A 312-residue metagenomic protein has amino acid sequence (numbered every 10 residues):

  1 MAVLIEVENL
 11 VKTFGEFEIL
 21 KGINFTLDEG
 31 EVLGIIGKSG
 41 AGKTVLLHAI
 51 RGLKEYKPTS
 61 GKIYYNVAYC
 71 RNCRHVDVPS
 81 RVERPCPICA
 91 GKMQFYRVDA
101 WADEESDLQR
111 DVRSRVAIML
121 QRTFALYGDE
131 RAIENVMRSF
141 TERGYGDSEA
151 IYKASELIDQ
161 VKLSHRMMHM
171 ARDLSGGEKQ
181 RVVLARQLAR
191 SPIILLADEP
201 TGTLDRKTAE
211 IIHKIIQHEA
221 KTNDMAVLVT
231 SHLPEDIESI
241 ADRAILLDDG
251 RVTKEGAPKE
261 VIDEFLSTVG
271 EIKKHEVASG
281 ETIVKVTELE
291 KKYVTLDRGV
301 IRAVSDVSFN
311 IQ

Functional and structural regions predicted by a protein language model:
R51: Helix-to-loop junction immediately C-terminal to a conserved catalytic motif
R71-P85, F95-A117: ABC ATPase NBD coupling module
E130-T141: Q-loop/switch helix immediately C-terminal to the Walker
H169, A189-R190: Conserved signature/switch motifs of ABC ATPase nucleotide-binding domains
M170-L174, E178: Conserved ABC ATPase signature
L195-D198: Catalytic Walker B motif of ABC-type/P-loop ATPase nucleotide-binding domains
